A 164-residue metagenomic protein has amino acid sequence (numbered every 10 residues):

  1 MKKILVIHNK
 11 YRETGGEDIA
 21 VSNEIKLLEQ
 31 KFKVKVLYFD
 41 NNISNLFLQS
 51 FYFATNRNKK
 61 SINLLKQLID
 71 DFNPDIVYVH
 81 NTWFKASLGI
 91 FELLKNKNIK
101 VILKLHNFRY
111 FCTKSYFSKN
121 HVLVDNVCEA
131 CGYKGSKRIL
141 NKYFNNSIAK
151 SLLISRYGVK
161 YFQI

Functional and structural regions predicted by a protein language model:
M1-I164: Catalytic cores of nucleotide-sugar-dependent glycosyltransferases that transfer UDP/GDP/TDP-activated
